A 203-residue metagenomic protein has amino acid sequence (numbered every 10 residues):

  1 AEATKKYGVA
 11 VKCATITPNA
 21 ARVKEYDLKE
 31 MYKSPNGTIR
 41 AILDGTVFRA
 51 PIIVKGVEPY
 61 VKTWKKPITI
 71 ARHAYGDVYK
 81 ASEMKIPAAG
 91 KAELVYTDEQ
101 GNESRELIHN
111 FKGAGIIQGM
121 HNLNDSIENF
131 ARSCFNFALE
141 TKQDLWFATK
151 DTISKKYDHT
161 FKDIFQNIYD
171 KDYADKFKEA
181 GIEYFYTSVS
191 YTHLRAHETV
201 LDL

Functional and structural regions predicted by a protein language model:
A1-V95: N-terminal glycine-rich phosphate/adenylate-binding segment common to multiple enzyme folds
E2-K5, P59-W64, H109, A138-L139 (+2 more regions): Solvent-exposed alpha-helices and their adjacent loops that cap or buttress functional pockets in soluble metabolic
T4-T17, D175-R195: Glycine-rich phosphate-binding loop
S34, E106, A148: Residue-level signal for pocket-adjacent positions within structured domains
I86-G119: Gly-rich Lys/Arg/Thr-decorated short loops/hinges at beta-loop-alpha junctions or inter-strand turns that position
K112-F185: Glycine-rich phosphate/diphosphate-binding loop of Rossmann-like nucleotide-binding domains
H193-A196, V200-L203: Single conserved hydrophobic/aromatic residue that forms the stacking wall/gate of nucleotide- or nucleobase-binding
